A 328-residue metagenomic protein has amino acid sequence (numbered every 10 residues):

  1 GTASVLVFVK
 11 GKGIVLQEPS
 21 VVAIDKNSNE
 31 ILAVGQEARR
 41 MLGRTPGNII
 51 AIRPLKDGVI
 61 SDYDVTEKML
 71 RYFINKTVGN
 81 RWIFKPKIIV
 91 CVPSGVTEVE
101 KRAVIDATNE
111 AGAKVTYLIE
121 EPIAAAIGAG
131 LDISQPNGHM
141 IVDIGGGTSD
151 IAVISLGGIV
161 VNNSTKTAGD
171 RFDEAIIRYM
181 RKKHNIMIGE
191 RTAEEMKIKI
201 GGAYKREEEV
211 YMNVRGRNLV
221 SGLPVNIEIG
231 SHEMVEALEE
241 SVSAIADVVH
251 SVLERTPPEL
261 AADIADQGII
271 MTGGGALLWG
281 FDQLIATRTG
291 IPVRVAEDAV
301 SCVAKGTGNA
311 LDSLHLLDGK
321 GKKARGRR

Functional and structural regions predicted by a protein language model:
G1-I144, A152-I270, A276-R328: Nucleotide/phosphate-binding catalytic cleft detector across ATP-hydrolyzing and phosphate-transferring enzymes
